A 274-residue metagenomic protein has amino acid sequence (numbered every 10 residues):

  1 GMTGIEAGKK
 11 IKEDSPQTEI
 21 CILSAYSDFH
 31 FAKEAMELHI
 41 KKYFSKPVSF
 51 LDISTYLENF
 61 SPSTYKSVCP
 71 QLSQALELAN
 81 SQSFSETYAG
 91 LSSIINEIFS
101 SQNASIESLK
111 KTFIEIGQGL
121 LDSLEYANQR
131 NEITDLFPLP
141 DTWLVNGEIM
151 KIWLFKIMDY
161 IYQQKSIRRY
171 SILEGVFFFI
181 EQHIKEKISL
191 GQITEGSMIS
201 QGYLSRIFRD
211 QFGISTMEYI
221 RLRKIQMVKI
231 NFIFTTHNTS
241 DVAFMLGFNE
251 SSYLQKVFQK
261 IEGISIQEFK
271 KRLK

Functional and structural regions predicted by a protein language model:
G1-Y65: CheY-like receiver
K12, F178, Q182, K187 (+2 more regions): Terminal helix-turn-helix DNA-binding modules in bacterial transcription factors
D52, Y203, S252-Y253: Residues in the helix-turn-helix
P62-S92, L109-K110: CheY-like receiver
L72-N80, L139, F177, K229: Amphipathic alpha-helical repeat scaffolds
S93-S123, A127: Short, charge-rich amphipathic alpha-helical segments embedded in non-transmembrane helical bundles/solenoids
D141-G175, G196-S197, D210-E218, L222: Short, Lys/Arg-enriched, Trp-marked, Pro/Gly-tolerant hinge/linker segments that flank
I193-G196, F208, T235-K270: Sequence-specific DNA-binding recognition helix
